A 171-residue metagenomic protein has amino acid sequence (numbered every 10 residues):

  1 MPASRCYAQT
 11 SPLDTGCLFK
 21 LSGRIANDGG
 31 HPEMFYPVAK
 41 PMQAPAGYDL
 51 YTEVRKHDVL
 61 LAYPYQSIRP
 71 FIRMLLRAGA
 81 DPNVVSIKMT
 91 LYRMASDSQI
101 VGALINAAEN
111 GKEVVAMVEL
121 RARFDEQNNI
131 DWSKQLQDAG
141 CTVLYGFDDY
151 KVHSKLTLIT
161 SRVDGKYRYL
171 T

Functional and structural regions predicted by a protein language model:
M1-T171: N-terminal localization/anchoring segments of enzymes in phospholipid and broader phosphate metabolism
